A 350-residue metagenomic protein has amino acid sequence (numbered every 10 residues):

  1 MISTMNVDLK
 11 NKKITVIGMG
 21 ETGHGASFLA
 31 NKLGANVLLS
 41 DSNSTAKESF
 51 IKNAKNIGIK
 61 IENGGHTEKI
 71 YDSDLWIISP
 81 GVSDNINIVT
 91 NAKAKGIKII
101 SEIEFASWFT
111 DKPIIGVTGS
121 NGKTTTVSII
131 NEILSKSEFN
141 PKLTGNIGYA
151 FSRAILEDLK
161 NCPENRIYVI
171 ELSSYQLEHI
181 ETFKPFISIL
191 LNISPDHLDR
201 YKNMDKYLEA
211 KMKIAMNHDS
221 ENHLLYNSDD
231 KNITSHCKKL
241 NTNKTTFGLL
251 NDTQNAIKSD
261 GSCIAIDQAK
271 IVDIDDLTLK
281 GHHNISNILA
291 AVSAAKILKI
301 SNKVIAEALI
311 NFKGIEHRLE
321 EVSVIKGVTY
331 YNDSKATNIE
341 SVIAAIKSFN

Functional and structural regions predicted by a protein language model:
M1-S101, F105, K280, I300: N-terminal leader/targeting and accessory segments in enzymes
I2-K13, G23-L33, N140, I274-N350: Nucleotide phosphate-binding/pyrophosphate-handling subdomain across enzymes that bind or process nucleotide phosphates
G18, T22, D84, K98 (+4 more regions): Short secondary-structure boundary/capping elements
F28, K32, E68-Y71, P80-S228 (+2 more regions): Phosphate-binding loop of NTP-binding sites
V37-D41, L143, V169, T246: Short beta-strand "acidic-cap" motif of Rossmann-like dinucleotide-binding folds
L38, E62-G65, I100-E104, N241-S259 (+2 more regions): Beta-strand->loop->alpha-helix junctions that form or flank phosphate-binding loops in nucleotide-handling enzymes
D74-P80, P113-G119, N255-I266: Short, surface-exposed amphipathic charged segments that create phosphate/polyanion-binding patches used for binding
I130, A256-V272, I315-S323: Acidic-glycine-rich active-site phosphate/pyrophosphate-binding loop
